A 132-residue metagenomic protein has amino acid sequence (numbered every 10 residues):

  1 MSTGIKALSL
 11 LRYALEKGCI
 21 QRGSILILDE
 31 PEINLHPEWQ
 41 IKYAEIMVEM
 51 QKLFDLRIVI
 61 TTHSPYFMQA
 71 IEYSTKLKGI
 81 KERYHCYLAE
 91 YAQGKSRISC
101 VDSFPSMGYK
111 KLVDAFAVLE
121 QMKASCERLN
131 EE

Functional and structural regions predicted by a protein language model:
M1-F116: Switch/communication elements of ASCE P-loop NTPase nucleotide-binding domains
K111-E132: NTP-binding/hydrolysis catalytic cores, primarily Walker-type P-loop NTPases
